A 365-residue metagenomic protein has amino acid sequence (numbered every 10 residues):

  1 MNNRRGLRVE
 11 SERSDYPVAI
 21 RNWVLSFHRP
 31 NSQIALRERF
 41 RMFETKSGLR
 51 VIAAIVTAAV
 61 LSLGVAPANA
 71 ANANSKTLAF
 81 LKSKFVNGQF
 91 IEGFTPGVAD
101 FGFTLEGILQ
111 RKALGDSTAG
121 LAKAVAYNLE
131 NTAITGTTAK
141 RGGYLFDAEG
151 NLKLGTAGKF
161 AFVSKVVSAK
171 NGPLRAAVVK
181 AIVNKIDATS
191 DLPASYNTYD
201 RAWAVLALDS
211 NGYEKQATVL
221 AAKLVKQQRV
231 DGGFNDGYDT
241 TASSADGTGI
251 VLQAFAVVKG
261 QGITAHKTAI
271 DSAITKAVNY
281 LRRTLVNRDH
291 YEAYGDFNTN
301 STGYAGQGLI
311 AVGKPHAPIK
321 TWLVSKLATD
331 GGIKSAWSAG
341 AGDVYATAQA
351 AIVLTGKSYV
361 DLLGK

Functional and structural regions predicted by a protein language model:
Y16, F27, F40-F43: Aromatic (phenylalanine/tyrosine) cluster motif
F43-I52: Bacterial N-terminal signal peptides that target proteins for export
A53-L61: Hydrophobic helical h-region of N-terminal Sec-dependent signal peptides in bacterial secretory/periplasmic proteins
L61-N69: C-terminal segment of classical bacterial N-terminal signal peptides
A71-N87, S117-G142, K170-T189, Y213-Q227 (+3 more regions): Extended, well-ordered alpha-helical scaffold segments
I91-A119, A139-G172, L192-T218, V230-A273 (+2 more regions): An alpha-helical repeat/solenoid feature that recognizes helix-turn-helix modules
